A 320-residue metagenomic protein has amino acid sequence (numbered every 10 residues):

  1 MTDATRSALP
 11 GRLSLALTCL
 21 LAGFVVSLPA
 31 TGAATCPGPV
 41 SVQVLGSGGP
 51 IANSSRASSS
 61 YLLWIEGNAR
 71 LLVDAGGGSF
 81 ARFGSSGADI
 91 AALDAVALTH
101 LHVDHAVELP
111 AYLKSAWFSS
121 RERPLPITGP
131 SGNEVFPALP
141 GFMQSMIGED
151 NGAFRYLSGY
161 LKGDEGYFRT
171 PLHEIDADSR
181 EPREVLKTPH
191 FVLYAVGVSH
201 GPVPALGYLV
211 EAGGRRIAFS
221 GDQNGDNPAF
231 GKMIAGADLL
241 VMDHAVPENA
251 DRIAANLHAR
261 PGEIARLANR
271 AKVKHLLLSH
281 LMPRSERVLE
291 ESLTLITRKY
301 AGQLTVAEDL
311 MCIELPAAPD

Functional and structural regions predicted by a protein language model:
M1-P10: N-terminal secretory signal peptides that target proteins for export/translocation
L9-P10, F142, V196, N269-R270: Intrinsically disordered, low-complexity Ser/Thr/Pro-rich tracts
R12-S27: Bacterial N-terminal signal peptides
G32-I217, E291-R298, Q303-P319: Binuclear metal-dependent hydrolase catalytic cores
G207, G214-R216, Q223-M311, A317: Cap/insert and terminal regions of metallo-dependent hydrolase folds
